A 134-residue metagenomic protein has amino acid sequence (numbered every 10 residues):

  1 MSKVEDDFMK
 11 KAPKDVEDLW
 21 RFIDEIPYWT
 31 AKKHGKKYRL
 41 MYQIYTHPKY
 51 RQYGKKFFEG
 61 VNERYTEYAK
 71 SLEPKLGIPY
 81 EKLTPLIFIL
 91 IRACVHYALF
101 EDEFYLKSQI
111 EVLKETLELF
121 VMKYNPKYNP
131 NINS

Functional and structural regions predicted by a protein language model:
M1-F8, T30, Y65, I91-A98 (+1 more regions): Hydrophobic recognition helices of helix-based DNA-binding modules
S2, W20-D24, E59-N62, T66 (+2 more regions): Generic alpha-helical structural signal
K3-K33, I87, I110: Hydrophobic alpha-helical connector segments
F8-K11, Y38-P48, A98-D102: Secondary-structure edge/capping motif, primarily at the C-terminal ends of alpha-helices and the immediately following
D24-K32, R39-K49, F120: Helix-loop "lid/cap" segments that line or gate small-molecule binding pockets
W29, K33-K36, K49-G77, E81-P85 (+1 more regions): Amphipathic alpha-helical packing segments from all-alpha helical-bundle domains
Y38-M41, Y53-G54, K107, P130: Short, hydrophobic secondary-structure boundary micro-motifs
E59, L72-F120, Y124-S134: Hydrophobic/aromatic-rich alpha-helical bundle segments in the mid-to-C-terminal region
